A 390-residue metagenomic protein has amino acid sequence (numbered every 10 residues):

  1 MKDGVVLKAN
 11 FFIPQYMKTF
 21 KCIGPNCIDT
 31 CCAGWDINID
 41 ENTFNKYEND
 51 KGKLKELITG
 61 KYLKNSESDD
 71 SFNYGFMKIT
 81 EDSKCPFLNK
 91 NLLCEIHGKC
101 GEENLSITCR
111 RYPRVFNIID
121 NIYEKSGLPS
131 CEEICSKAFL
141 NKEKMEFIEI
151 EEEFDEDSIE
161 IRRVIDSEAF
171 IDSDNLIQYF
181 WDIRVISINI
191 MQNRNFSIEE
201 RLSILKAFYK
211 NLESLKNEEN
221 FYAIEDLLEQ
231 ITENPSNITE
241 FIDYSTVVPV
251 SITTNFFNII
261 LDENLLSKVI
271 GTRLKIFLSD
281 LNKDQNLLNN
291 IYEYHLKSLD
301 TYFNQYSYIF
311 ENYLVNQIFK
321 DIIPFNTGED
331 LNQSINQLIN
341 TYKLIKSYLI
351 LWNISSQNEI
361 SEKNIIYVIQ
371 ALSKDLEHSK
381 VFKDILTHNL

Functional and structural regions predicted by a protein language model:
M1-A9, E160-V164, K297-N304: Short, mixed-charge, low-aromatic patches
M1-L92, I96-S106, R110-D155: N-terminal cysteine/histidine-rich coordination modules
D3, F12-I13, I28, C32 (+5 more regions): Generic alpha-helix detector with strongest preference for long hydrophobic helices that associate with membranes
E41-N45, G52, W181, V185 (+2 more regions): Generic alpha-helical secondary structure signal
H97-G101, I119, N175, N193 (+1 more regions): Conserved aromatic-histidine-acidic binding/catalytic patches
R111, I119-I122, S136-I150, I177-R184 (+4 more regions): Iron-sulfur-associated redox domains of electron-transfer enzymes in respiratory and anaerobic energy metabolism
E133-E229: Charged, amphipathic alpha-helical linkers/stalks
N195-L390: Hydrophobic, aromatic-lined core segments that form the binding pocket/scaffold for planar heteroaromatic ligands
